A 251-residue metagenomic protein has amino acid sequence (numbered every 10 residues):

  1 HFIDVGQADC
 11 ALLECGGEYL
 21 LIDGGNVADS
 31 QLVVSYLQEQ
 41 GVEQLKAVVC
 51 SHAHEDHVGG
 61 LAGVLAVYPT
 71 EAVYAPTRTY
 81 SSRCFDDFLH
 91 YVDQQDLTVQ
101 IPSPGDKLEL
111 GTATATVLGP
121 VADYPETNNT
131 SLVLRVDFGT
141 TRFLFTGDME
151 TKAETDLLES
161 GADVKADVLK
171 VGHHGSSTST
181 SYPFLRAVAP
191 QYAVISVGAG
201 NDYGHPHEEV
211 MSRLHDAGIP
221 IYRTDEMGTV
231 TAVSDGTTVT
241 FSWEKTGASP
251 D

Functional and structural regions predicted by a protein language model:
H1-D251: Non-globular, low-confidence helical/coil segments that flank catalytic cores
